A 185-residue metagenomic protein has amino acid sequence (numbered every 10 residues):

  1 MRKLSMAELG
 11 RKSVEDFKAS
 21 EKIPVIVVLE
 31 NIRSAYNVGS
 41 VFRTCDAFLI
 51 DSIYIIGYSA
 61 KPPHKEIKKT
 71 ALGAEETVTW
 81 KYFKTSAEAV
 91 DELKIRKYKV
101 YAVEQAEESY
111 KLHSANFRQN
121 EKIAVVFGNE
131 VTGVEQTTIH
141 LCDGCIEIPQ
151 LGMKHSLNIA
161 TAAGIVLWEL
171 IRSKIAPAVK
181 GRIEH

Functional and structural regions predicted by a protein language model:
M1-H185: Post-transcriptional modification and biogenesis factors for structured RNAs of the translation apparatus
